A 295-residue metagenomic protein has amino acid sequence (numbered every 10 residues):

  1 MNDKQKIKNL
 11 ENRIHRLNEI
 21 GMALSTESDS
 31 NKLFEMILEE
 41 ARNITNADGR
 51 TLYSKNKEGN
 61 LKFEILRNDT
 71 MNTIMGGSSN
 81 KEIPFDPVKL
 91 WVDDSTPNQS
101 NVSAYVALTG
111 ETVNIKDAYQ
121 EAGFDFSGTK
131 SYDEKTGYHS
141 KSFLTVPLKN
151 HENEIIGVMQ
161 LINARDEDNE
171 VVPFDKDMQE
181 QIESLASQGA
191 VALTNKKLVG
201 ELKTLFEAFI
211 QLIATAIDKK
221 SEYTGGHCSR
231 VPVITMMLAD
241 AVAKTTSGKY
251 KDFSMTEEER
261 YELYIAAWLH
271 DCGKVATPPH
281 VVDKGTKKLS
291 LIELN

Functional and structural regions predicted by a protein language model:
M1-K8, H139, E154-I156, I162-S184: Regulatory loop-to-helix N-cap segments in sensory/regulatory domains that couple ligand/signal detection
M1-M36, N43-I44, I65, E201-L212: Signal-transmission linkers at sensory-effector interfaces
D3, L108-T112, V158, E167 (+3 more regions): Signal-transmission/dimerization alpha-helices at domain junctions
N12, R16, M22-E39, Y53 (+3 more regions): Signal-transducing coiled-coil linker helices
T51-P97, Q120-E121, W268, G273 (+1 more regions): GAF sensory/regulatory domain recognition with acknowledged cross-activation on helical regulatory dimers
S78, L90-W91, S95, N169-K176 (+3 more regions): Metal-dependent catalytic cores of enzymes that make or break cyclic nucleotides and related phosphoester linkages
N98-A104, E111-T112, K116-S142, A164-P173: Signal-transducing coupling segments at domain and membrane junctions
K141-E152, G157: A short, aliphatic-rich beta-strand micro-motif
